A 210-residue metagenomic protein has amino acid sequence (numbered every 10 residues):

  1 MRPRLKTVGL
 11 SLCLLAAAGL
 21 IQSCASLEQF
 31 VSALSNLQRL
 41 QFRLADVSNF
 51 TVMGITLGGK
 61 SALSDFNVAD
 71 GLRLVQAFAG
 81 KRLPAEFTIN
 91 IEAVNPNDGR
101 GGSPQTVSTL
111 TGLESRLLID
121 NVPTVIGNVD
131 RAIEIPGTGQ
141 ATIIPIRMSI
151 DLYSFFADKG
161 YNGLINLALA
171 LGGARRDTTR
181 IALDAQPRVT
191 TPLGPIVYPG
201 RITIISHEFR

Functional and structural regions predicted by a protein language model:
M1-L12: Bacterial N-terminal signal peptides that target proteins for export
L15-A16: Repetitive helical segments and hydrophobic/amphipathic motifs
G19-S23: C-terminal motif of bacterial Sec signal peptides marking the signal peptidase cleavage site
C24-R210: Extracellular/lumenal and peripheral-membrane lipid-interaction modules
